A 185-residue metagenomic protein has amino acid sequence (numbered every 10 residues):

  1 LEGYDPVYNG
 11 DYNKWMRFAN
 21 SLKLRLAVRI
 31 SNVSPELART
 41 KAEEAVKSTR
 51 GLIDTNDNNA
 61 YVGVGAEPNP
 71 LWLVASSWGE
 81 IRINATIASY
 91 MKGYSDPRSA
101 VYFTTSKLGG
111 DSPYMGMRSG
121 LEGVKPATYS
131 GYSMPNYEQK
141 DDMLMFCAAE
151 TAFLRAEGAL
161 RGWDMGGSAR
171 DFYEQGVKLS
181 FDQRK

Functional and structural regions predicted by a protein language model:
L1-R184: Structured, solvent-exposed acidic/aromatic patches
